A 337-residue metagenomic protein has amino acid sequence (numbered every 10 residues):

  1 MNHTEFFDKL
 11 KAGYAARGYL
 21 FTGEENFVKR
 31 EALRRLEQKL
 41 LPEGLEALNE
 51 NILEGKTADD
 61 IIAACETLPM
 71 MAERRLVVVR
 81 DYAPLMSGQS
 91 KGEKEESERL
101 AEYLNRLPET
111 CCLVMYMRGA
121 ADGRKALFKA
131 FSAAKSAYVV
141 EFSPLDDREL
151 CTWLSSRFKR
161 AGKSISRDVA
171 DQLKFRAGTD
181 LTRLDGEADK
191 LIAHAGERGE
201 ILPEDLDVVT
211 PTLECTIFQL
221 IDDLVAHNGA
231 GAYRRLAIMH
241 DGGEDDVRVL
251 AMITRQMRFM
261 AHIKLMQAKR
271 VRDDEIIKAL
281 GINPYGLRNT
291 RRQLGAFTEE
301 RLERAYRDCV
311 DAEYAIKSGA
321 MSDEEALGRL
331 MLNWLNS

Functional and structural regions predicted by a protein language model:
M1-S337: Conserved beta/loop motifs at nucleotide-recognition and modification sites
